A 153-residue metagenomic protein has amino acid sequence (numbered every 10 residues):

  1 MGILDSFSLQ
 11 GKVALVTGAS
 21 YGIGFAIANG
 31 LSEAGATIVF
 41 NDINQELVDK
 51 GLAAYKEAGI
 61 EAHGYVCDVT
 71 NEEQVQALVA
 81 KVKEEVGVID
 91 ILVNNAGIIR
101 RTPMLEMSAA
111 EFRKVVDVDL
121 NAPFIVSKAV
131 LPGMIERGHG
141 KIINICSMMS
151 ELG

Functional and structural regions predicted by a protein language model:
V13, S20-Y21: Conserved glycine-rich cofactor-binding loop
A36-G51: Conserved glycine-rich Rossmann-like NAD(P)H-binding loop of the short-chain dehydrogenase/reductase
Q45-E46, V66-L78, A109: The beta1-alpha1 cofactor-binding region of Rossmann-like NAD(H)/NADP(H)-dependent oxidoreductases
A58-E61, K81-L92, R100, E111: A glycine-rich helix->loop->beta "capping" turn within Rossmann-like NAD(P)(H)-dependent oxidoreductase domains
P103-M104, E111-V116: Substrate-binding pocket helix/loop in short-chain dehydrogenase/reductase
S127-K128: A short, exposed helix-loop element centered on a Lys and neighboring polar residues
I143-G153: Catalytic loop of short-chain dehydrogenase/reductase
